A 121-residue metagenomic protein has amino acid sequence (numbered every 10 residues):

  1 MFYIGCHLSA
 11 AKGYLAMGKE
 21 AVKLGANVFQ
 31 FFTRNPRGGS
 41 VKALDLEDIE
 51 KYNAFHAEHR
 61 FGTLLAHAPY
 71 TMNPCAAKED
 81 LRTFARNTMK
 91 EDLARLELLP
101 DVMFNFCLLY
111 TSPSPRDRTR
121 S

Functional and structural regions predicted by a protein language model:
M1-A66, A76-E91: N-terminal pre-domain/capping segments
G25, P100, S114: Active-site-proximal glycine-rich helix-loop-beta segment
R34, A68-P69, C107-L109: Short loop/turn segments at strand-loop or loop-helix junctions that form parts of catalytic or ligand-binding pockets
E58-F61, R95-D101: A structural motif corresponding to the C-terminal end of an alpha-helix and its immediate exit/capping segment
M72: An anionic oxygen-ligand recognition environment, strongly enriched in 2H phosphoesterase
L99-L109: Active-site groove signature of glycoside hydrolases
Y110-D117: Conserved small/polar residues in nucleotide/adenosyl-binding loops
